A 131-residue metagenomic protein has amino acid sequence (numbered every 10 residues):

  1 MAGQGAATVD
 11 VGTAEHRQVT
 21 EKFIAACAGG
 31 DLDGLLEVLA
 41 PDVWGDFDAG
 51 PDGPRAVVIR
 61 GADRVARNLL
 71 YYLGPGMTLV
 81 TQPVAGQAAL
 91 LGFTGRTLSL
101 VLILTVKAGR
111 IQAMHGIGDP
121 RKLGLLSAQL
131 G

Functional and structural regions predicted by a protein language model:
M1-Y71: Solvent-exposed, charged amphipathic helical/linker segments at domain boundaries
A62-G131: Low-complexity, glycine/alanine/valine/leucine- and proline-rich hydrophobic stretches
